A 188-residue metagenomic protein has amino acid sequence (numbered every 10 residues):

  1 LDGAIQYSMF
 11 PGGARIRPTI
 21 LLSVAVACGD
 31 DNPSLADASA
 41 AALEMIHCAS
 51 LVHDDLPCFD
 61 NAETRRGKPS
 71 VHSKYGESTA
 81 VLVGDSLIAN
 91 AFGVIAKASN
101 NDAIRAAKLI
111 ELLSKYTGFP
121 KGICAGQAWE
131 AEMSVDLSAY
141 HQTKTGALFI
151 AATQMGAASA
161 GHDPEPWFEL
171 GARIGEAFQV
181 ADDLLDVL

Functional and structural regions predicted by a protein language model:
L1-L188: Mg2+-dependent prenyl diphosphate-binding active-site environment of isoprenoid biosynthetic enzymes
